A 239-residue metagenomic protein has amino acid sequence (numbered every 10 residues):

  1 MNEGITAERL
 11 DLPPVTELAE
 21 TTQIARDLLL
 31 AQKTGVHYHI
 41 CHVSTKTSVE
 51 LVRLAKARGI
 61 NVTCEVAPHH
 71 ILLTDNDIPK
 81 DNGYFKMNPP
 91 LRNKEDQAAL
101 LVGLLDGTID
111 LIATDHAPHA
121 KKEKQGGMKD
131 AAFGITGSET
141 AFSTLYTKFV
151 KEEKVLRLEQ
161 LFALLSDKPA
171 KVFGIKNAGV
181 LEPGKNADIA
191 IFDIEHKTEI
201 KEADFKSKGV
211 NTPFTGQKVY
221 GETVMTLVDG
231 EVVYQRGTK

Functional and structural regions predicted by a protein language model:
M1-I112: Histidine/acidic residue-rich metal-binding segments in metalloenzymes
G4, D77-D81, K151-V155, G237-T238: Short, glycine- and charge-enriched coil/turn segments that flank and shape catalytic ligand pockets
R9-L12, L18-G35, Y84, G103-D106 (+2 more regions): His/Asp/Glu-enriched, well-ordered alpha-helical/loop segment that forms or immediately abuts the divalent-metal
Y38, E65, D115, L145 (+1 more regions): Residue-level signal for inorganic ion chemistry
T45, P68, P118, I191 (+1 more regions): Short, glycine/acidic-enriched loop or turn micro-motifs at the edges of active sites
V49, L72, A120-K122, E199-I200 (+1 more regions): Glycine/Thr-rich phosphate-binding loops of Rossmann-like dinucleotide-binding domains
G127-D130, P183-K239: C-terminal cap of metal-dependent C-N hydrolases
